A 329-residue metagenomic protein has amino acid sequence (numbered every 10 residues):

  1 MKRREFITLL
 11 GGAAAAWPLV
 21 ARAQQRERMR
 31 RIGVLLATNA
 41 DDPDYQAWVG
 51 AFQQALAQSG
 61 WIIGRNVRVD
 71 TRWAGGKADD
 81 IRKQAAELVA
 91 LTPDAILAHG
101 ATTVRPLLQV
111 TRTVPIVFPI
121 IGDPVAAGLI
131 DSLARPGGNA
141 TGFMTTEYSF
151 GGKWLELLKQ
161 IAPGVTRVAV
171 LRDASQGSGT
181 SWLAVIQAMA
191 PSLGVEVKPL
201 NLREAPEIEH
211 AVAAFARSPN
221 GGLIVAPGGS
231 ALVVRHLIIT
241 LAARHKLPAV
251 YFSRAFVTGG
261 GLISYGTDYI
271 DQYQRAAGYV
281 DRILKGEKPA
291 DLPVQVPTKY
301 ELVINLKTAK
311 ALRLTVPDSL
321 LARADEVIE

Functional and structural regions predicted by a protein language model:
M1-E329: Short hydrophobic alpha-helices and adjacent helix-cap/hinge residues
